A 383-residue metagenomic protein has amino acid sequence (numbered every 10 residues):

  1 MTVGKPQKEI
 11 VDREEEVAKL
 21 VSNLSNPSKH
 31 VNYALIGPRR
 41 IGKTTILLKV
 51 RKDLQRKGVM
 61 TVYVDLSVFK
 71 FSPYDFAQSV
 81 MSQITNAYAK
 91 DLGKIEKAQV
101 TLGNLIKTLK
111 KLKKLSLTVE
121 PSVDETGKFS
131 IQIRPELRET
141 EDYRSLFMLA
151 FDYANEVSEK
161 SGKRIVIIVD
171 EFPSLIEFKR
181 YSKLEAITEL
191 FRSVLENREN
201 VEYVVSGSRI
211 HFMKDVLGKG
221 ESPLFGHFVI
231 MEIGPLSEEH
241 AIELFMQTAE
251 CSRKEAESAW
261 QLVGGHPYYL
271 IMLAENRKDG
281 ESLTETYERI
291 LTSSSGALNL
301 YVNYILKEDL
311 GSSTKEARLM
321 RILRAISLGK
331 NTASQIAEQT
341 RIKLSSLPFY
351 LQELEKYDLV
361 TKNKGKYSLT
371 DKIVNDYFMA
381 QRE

Functional and structural regions predicted by a protein language model:
M1-D53: Walker A/P-loop-proximal flanking segment of P-loop NTPase domains
V31-N32, G37-I41, T45-I165, L175: P-loop NTPase nucleotide-binding core
D53, L190, E353-Y357: Alpha-helical DNA-recognition elements
T108, A249-Y304: Amphipathic alpha-helical "lid/sensor" segments that cap RecA-like P-loop NTPase cores
E159-S161, I165-V169, S174-G220: Sensor-1/coupling segment of RecA-like P-loop NTPase cores
L217-G234: A short helix-turn-beta junction within AAA+ P-loop NTPase domains corresponding to the substrate/partner-engaging
V229-A256, Q261-L262: Conserved small helical "lid"/interfacial subdomain of P-loop NTPases
N303-E383: C-terminal leucine-rich, beta-strand-based interaction scaffolds used for sensing/assembly
